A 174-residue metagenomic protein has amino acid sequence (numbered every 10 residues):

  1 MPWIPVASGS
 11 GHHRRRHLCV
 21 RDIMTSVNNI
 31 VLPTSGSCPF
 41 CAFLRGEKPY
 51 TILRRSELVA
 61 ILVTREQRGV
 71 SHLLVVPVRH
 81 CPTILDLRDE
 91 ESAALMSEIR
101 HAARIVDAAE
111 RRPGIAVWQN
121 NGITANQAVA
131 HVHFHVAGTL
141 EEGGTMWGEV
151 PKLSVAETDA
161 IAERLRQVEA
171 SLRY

Functional and structural regions predicted by a protein language model:
G9-G11: Residue-identity detector for glycine
R15-Y174: HIT superfamily nucleotide-processing domains
